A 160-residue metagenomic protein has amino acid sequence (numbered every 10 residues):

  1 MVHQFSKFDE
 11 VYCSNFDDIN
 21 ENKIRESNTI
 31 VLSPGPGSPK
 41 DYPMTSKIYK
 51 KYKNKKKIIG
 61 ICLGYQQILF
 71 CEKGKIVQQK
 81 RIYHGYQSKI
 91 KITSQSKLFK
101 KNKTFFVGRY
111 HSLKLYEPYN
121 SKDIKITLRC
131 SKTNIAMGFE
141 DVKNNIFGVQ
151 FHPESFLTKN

Functional and structural regions predicted by a protein language model:
M1-K7: Short, charged N-terminal beta->alpha structural module
E10-I19: A short beta-strand-loop structural module common to alpha/beta enzyme folds
D18-S27, Y119: Short amphipathic alpha-helix with an adjacent loop that forms part of the alpha/beta core around
S27-L98, F106: Cysteine-nucleophile active-site neighborhood
Q87-K89, A136-G138, G148: Conserved hydrophobic/aromatic beta-strand scaffold that supports enzyme active sites
S96-K143: Catalytic beta-strand/loop cores that center a nucleophilic Ser/Cys/Thr and support acyl-enzyme chemistry
V107, F147-F151: Active-site-proximal beta-strand elements of phosphoester/diester hydrolases
P153-N160: Acyltransferase
